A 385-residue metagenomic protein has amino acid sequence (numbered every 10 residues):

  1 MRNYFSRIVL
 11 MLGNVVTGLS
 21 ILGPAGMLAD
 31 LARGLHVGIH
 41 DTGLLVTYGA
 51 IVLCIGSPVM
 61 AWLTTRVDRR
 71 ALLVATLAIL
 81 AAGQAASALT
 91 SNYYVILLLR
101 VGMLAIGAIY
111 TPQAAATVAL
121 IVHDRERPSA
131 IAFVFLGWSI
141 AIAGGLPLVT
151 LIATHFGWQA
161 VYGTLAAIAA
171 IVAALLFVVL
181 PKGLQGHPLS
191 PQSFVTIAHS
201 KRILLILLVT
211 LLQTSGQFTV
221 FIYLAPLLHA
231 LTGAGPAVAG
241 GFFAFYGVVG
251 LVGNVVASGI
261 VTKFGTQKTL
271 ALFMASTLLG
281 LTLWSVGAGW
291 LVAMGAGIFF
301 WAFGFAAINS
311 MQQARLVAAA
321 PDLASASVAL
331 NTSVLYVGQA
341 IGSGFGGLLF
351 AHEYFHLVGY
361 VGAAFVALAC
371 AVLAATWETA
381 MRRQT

Functional and structural regions predicted by a protein language model:
H36, D68, L89-Y94, G233 (+1 more regions): Helix-breaking motifs and short loop linkers at transmembrane-helix boundaries and internal kinks in secondary membrane
I55-S91: Conserved MFS/SLC helix-loop-helix module at the cytosolic interface between two early adjacent transmembrane helices
S57-D68, G253-G265, F350: Helix-to-loop junctions at the C-terminal end of transmembrane segments in multipass secondary transporters
G83, Y94-G102, V292-F300: Paired small-residue
V95, D124-V178, Y223: Helix-loop-helix hairpin linking two adjacent transmembrane segments in secondary transporters
L99-G137: Cytoplasmic helix-loop-helix junction between adjacent transmembrane helices in 12-TM secondary transporters
Q267-Q312: C-terminal transmembrane helical hairpin of 12-TM major facilitator-type secondary transporters
A319-Y354, G362: A late C-terminal transmembrane helix in Major Facilitator Superfamily
